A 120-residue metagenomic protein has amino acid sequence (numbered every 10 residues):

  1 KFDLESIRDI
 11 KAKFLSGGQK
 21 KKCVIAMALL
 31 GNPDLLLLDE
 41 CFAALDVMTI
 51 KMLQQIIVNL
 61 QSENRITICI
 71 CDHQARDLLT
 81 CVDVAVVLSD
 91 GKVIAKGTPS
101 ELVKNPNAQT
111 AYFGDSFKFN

Functional and structural regions predicted by a protein language model:
K1-I7, V58: Conserved ABC ATPase "signature" region
K11-L15: Conserved ABC ATPase signature
I25: Hydrophobic anchor residue at the start of the ABC signature
N32: Conserved catalytic motifs of ABC-family nucleotide-binding domains
E40-C41: Walker B catalytic motif
K51-E63: Helical segment within the ABC ATPase nucleotide-binding domain
D72-H73: H-loop/switch region of ABC-family ATPase nucleotide-binding domains
